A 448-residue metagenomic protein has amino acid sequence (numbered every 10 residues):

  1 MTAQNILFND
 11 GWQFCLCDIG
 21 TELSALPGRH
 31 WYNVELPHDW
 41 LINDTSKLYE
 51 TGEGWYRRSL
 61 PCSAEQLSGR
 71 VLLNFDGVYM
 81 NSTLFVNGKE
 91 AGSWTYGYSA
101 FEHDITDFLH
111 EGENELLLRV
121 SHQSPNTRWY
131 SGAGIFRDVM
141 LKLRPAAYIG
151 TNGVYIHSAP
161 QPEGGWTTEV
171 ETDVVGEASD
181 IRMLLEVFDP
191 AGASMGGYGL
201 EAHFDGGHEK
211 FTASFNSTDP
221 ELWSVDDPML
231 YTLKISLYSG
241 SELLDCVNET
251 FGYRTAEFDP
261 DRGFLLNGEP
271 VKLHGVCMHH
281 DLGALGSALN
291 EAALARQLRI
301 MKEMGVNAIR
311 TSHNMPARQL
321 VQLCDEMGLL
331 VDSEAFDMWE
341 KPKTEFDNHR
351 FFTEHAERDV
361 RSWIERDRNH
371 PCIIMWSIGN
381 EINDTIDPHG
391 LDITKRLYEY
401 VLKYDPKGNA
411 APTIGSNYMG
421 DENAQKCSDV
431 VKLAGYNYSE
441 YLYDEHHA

Functional and structural regions predicted by a protein language model:
N5-I19, V34, S46-K47, T51-N152 (+3 more regions): Accessory beta-strand-rich segments of carbohydrate-active enzymes
V86, G165-A202, E209-A213, I235: Beta-strand-rich binding/interaction modules
Y98-T106, S124, W129, D205 (+2 more regions): Active-site mouth of glycoside hydrolases
H103-D107, T212-P228: Signal that preferentially marks extracellular ectodomain short beta-strand elements of beta-sandwich modules
E115-L118, D227-S239: Short, aromatic- and glycine-rich surface loops/edge beta-strands on solvent-exposed regions
S121-T127, Y238-L244, G268: Short acidic/polar inter-strand loop motif in beta-rich domains
R137-G153, R254-E269: Low-complexity, Pro/Ser/Thr- and charge-rich linker/hinge segments at domain boundaries
A146-G176: Surface beta-strand/loop "capping" patches
